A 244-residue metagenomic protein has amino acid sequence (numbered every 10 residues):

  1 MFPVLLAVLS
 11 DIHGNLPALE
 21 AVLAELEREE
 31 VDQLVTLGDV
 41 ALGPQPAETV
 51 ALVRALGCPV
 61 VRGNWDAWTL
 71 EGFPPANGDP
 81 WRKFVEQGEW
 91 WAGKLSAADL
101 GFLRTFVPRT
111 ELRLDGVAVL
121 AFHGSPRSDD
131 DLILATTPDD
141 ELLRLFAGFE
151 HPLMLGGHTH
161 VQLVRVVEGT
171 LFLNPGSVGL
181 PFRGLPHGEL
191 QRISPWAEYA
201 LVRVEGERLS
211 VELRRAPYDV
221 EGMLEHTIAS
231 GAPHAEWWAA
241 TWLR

Functional and structural regions predicted by a protein language model:
M1-C58: N-terminal active-site segment of His-dependent metallophosphoesterases
F2-A7, E111-L120, V167-L171, R208-L209: Beta-strand-turn-beta hairpins that frame and shape the catalytic cleft of phosphate-ester-processing enzymes
L9-S10, L34-D39, V60-N64, F122 (+2 more regions): Active-site neighborhood of phospho(di)ester-bond hydrolases with catalytic His/Asp-centered motifs
H13-A18, L42-Q45, W65-L70, L153-V166 (+2 more regions): Active-site environment of divalent metal-dependent phosphoester hydrolases
L26-V31, R113-D115, A147-E150, L201 (+1 more regions): Glycine-rich phosphate-binding loop signature in dinucleotide/nucleotide-binding domains
A55-L112, V117-A121, S128, L132-E150: Active-site neighborhood of divalent metal-dependent phosphoester bond hydrolases
D139-P175, H187: Anionic-ligand binding region
R165-R244: Acidic, His/Gly-rich catalytic cores of divalent-metal-dependent hydrolytic chemistry
